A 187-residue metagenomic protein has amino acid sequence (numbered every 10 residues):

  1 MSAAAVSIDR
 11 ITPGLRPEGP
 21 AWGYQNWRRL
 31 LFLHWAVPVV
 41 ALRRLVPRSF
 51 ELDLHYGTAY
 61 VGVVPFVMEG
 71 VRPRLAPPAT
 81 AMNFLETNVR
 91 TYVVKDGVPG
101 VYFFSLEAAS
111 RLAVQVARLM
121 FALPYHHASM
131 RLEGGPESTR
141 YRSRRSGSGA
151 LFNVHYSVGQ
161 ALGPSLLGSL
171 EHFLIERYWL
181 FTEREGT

Functional and structural regions predicted by a protein language model:
S2-D9, M68-A76, V98, Y125 (+2 more regions): N-terminal intrinsically disordered, cationic/polar leader segments that include organellar targeting peptides
S2-R74: Hydrophobic, proline/glycine-rich low-complexity stretches
V6-I11, P78-Y92, L132-E137: Short, surface-exposed, charge-dense and proline/glycine-enriched linear segments
T12-E18, A76-A79, N83, V114-A117 (+1 more regions): Active-site-adjacent core segments of small-molecule enzymes
G19, V39, P77-T80, S165-G168: Intrinsically disordered, low-complexity segments enriched in polar/charged residues with Gly/Pro, especially when
Y24-Q25, R44, H55, N83 (+2 more regions): A generic structural signal for short, solvent-exposed coil/turn residues that cap or connect secondary-structure
A59-A108: Extended, compositionally biased
N88-T187: Internal, well-folded beta-alpha domain core
